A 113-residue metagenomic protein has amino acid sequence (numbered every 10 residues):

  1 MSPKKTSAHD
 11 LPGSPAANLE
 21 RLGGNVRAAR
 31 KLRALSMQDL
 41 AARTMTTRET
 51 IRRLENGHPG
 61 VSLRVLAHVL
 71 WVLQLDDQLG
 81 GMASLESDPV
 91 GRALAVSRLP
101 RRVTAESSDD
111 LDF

Functional and structural regions predicted by a protein language model:
M1-N18, L79, E86-F113: N-terminal flexible/basic segments that precede or flank functional cores
L22, R33: Flexible coil/turn residues that form the inter-helical turn or adjacent wing/linker of helix-turn-helix
V26, M37, R48, L63-L66: Helix-turn-helix DNA-binding elements, focusing on the entry/boundary residues of the two helices that contact DNA
A34-R52: Short alpha-helical DNA-recognition segment
H58-W71: Short, basic-rich loop-to-helix N-cap that marks the start of a DNA-contacting helix
